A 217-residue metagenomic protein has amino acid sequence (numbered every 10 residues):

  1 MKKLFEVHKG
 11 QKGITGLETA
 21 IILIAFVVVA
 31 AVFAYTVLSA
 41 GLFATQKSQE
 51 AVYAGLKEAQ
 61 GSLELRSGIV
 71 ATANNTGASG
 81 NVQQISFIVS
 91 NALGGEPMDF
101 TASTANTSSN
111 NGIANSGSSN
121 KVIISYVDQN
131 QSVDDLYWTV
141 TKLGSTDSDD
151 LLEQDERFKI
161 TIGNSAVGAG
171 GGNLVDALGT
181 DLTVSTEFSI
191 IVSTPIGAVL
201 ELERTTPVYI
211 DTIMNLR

Functional and structural regions predicted by a protein language model:
M1-K12: N-terminal leader/signal peptides at the extreme start of proteins
L4, I24-E50: C-terminal juxtamembrane segment of a hydrophobic transmembrane alpha-helix
K12, V32, Q60: Charged, alpha-helix-enriched surfaces in structured cytosolic catalytic cores of large nucleotide-utilizing machines
K12-A25, V29: Membrane interfacial helix-start segments of signal peptides and signal-anchor transmembrane helices
E18-I21, Y35, L202: Basic, gly/Ser/Thr/Pro-rich low-complexity segments located predominantly at protein N termini
L42-R217: N-terminal export/assembly leader peptides and their processing motifs that target proteins to secretory
